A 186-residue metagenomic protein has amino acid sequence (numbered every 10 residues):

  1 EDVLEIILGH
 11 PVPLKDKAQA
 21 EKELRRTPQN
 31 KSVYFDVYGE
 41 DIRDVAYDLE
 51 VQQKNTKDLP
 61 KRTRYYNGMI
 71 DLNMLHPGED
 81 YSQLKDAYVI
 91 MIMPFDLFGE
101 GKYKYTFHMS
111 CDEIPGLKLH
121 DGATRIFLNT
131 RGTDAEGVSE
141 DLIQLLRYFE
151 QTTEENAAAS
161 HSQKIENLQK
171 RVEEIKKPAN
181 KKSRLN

Functional and structural regions predicted by a protein language model:
E1-R125, D134-E136: Accessory alpha/beta interaction modules
Y38-Q52, E140-N186: Short, charged alpha-helical interaction segments and adjacent helix-coil junctions
E113, D121-T152, A159: Upstream accessory/linker segments immediately N-terminal to the RecA-like ATPase cores of bacterial MutS and a subset
